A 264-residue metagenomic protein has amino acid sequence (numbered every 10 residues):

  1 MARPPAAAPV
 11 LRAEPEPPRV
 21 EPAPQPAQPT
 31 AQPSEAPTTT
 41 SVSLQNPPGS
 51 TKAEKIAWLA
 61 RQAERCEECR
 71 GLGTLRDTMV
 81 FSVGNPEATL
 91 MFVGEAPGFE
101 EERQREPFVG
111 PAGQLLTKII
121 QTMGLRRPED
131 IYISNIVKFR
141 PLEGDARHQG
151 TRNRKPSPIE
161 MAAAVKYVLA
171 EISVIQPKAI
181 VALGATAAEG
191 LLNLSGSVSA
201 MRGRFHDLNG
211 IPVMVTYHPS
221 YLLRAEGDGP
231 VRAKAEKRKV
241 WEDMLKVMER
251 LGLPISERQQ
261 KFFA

Functional and structural regions predicted by a protein language model:
M1-A264: A polyanion-binding, active-site-adjacent surface
